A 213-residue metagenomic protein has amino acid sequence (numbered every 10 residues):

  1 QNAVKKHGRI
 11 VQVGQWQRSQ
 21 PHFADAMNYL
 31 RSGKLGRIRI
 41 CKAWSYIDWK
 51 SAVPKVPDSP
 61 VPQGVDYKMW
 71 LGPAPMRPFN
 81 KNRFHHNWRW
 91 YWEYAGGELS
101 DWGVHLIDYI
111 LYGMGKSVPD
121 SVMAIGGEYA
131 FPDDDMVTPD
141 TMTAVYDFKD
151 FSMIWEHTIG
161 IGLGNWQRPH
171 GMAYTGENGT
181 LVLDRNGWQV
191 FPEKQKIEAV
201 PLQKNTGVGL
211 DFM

Functional and structural regions predicted by a protein language model:
Q1-S19, G33: Beta-strand-loop-alpha-helix segment that lines the small-molecule cofactor/substrate pocket of alpha/beta enzymes
A3, D25-Y29: Active-site Tyr-X1-5-Lys
G8, A24-D25, R37, K42-G96 (+1 more regions): Contiguous beta-strand/loop segments that form the cofactor/metal-binding neighborhood of enzyme cores
Y29-S32, Y109: A generic secondary-structure signal
